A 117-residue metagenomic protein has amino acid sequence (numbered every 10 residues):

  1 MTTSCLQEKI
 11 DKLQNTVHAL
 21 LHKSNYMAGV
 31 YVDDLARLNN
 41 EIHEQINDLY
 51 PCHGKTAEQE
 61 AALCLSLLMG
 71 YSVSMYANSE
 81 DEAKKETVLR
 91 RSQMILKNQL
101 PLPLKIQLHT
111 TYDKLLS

Functional and structural regions predicted by a protein language model:
S4-G29, G54-M75, L102-S117: Amphipathic alpha-helical repeat scaffolds of TPR domains
D11, N15, N25, N39-N40 (+3 more regions): Detector for Asparagine
V30-Q45, N78-R90: Helix-turn-helix repeat elements of alpha-solenoid scaffolds
Q45-H53, S92-P103: Alpha-helical junction/boundary sensor with strong preference for TPR arrays
H53-G54, A83: Alpha-helix capping and inter-helical loop/turn segments
K85-L96, Q107, T111: A generic structural signal for ordered secondary structure
